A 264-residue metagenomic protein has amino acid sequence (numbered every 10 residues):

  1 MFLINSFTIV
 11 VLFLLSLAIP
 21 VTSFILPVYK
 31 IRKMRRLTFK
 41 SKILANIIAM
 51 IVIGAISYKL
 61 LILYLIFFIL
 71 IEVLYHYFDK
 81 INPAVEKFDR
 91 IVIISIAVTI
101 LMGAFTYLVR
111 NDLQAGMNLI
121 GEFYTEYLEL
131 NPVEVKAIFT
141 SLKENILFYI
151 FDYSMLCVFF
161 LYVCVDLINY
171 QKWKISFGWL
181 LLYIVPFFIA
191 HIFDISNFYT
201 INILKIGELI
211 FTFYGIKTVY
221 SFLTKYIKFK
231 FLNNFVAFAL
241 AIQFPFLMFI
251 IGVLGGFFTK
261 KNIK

Functional and structural regions predicted by a protein language model:
M1-L37, S41-L44: Hydrophobic transmembrane alpha-helices
P27-S41, F67-I81, E122-Y124, E208-T218 (+1 more regions): Alpha-helical transmembrane segments and their membrane-interface exit regions
L37-F39, Y64-T106: Short helix-perturbing small/polar motifs within transmembrane alpha-helices
I43-I53, R90-A97, W179-V185, F229-L240 (+1 more regions): Central hydrophobic cores of alpha-helical transmembrane segments in multi-pass integral membrane proteins
F88, S95-F148: Membrane-interface interhelical loops and short interface/amphipathic helices in multi-pass inner-membrane
L147-N169: Transmembrane alpha-helical segments in integral membrane proteins
L167-Y214: Small-residue-rich helix-loop
I201-K264: Long, positively charged, glycine-interspersed low-complexity recognition regions
